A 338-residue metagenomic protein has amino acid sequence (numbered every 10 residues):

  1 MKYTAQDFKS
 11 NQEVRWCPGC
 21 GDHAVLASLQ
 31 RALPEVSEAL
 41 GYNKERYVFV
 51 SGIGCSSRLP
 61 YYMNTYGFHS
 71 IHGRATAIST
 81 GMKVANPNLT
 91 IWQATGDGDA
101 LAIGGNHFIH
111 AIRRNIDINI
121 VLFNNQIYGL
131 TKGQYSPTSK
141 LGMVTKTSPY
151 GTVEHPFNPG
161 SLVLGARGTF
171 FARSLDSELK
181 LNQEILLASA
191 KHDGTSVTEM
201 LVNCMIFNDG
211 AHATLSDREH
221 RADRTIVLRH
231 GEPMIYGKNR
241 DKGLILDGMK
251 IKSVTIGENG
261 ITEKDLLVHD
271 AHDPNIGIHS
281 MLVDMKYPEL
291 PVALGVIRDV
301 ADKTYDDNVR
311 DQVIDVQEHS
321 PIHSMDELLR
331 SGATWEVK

Functional and structural regions predicted by a protein language model:
M1-K2, N11, I206-K338: Flexible, low-complexity linker and terminal segments
K2, Q6-I71: Active-site diphosphate/adenylate-binding microenvironment
T4, N88, S136-K191: Conserved thiamine diphosphate
Q12, N43-Y47, A85-I91, R113-N119 (+4 more regions): Short coil/turn connectors at secondary-structure junctions
I53-C55, N125-I127, E178, L201-I206 (+1 more regions): Glycine-rich beta-alpha junction loops
I53-G129, L181: Thiamine diphosphate
G105-I112, L130-M143, L162: Active-site-proximal loop->helix
A172-V227: ATP/pyrophosphate-binding catalytic subdomain of soluble kinases
